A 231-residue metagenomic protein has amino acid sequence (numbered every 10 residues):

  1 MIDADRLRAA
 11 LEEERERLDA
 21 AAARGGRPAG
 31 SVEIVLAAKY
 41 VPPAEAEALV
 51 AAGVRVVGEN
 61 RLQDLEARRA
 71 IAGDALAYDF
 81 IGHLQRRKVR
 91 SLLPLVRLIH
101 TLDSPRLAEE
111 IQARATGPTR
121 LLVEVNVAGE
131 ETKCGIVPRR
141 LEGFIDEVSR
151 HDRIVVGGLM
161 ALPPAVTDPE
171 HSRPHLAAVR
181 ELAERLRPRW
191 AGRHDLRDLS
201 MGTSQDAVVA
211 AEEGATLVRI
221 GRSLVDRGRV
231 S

Functional and structural regions predicted by a protein language model:
M1-A207, A211-E213, R222-R227: Conserved alpha/beta-domain cores
T216-L217: Divalent-metal-activated hydrolytic enzyme cores
S231: Active-site loop ensemble at the mouth of alpha/beta enzyme cores that anchors a bound cofactor
